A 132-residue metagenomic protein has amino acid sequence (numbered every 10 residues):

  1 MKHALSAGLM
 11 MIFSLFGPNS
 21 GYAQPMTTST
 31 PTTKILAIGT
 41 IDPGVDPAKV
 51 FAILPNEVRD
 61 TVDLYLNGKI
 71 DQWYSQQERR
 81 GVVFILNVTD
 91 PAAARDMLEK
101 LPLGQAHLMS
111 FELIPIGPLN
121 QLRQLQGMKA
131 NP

Functional and structural regions predicted by a protein language model:
K2-G8: Sec-dependent signal peptide recognition, specifically the positively charged N-region followed immediately by
A4, F13-S14, S29: Absolute N-terminal positional cue centered near the fourth residue
L9-M10, P25: Residue-level detector of intrinsically disordered terminal segments
I12-F13, L122: Alpha-helical transmembrane segments and their juxtamembrane interfaces
S14-G21: C-terminal segment of classical bacterial N-terminal signal peptides
Q24-P132: Conserved, structured core segments of small domains
